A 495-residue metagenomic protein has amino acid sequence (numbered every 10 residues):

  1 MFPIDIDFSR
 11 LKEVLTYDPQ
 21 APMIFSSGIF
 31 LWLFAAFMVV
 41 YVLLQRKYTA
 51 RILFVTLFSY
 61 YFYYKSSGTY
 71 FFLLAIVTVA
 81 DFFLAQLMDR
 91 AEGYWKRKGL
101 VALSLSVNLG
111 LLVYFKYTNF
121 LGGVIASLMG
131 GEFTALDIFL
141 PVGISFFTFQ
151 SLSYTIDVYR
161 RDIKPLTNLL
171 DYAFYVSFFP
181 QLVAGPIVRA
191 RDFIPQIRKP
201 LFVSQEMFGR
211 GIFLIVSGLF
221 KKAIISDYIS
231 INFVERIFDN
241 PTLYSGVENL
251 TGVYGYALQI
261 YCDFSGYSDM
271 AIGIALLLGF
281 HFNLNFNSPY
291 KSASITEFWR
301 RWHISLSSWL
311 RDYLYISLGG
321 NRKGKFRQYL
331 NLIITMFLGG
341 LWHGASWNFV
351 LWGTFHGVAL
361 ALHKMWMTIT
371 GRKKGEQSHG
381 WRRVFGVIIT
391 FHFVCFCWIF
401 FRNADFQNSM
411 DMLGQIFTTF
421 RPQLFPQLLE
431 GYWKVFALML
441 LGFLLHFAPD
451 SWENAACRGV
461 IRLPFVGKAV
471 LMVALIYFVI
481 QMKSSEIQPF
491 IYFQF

Functional and structural regions predicted by a protein language model:
F2-Q494: Membrane-embedded transmembrane alpha-helical bundles that form the catalytic cores of multi-pass lipid-modifying
